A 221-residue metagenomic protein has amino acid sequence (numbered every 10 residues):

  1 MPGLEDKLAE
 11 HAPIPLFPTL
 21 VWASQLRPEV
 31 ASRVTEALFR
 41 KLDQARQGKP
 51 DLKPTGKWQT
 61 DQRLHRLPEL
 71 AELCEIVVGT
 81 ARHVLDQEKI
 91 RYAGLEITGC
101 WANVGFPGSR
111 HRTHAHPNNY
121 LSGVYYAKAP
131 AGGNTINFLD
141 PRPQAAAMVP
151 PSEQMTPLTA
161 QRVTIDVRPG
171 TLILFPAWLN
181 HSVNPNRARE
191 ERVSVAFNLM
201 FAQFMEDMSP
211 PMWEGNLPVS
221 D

Functional and structural regions predicted by a protein language model:
P2-I90, W213-P218: Non-heme Fe(II)/2-oxoglutarate
P15-L16, R33-D43, E75-P141: Non-heme Fe(II) oxygenase catalytic core, chiefly the N-lobe of the double-stranded beta-helix
W22, C100, L121-G123, V193-F197: Hydrophobic residues positioned within well-ordered beta-strands of beta-sheet architectures
T35-A37, N186, E206-S209: Short conserved micro-motifs at the rims of enzyme active sites and ligand-binding pockets
A102-L174, F201, M205-W213: Catalytic core of non-heme Fe(II) oxygenases with the double-stranded beta-helix
H111-H114, H181-A188: Short beta-strand His + acidic residue motifs that chelate non-heme Fe in jelly-roll/DSBH and cupin folds
E191-S194, N198-D221: Non-heme Fe(II)/2-oxoglutarate
